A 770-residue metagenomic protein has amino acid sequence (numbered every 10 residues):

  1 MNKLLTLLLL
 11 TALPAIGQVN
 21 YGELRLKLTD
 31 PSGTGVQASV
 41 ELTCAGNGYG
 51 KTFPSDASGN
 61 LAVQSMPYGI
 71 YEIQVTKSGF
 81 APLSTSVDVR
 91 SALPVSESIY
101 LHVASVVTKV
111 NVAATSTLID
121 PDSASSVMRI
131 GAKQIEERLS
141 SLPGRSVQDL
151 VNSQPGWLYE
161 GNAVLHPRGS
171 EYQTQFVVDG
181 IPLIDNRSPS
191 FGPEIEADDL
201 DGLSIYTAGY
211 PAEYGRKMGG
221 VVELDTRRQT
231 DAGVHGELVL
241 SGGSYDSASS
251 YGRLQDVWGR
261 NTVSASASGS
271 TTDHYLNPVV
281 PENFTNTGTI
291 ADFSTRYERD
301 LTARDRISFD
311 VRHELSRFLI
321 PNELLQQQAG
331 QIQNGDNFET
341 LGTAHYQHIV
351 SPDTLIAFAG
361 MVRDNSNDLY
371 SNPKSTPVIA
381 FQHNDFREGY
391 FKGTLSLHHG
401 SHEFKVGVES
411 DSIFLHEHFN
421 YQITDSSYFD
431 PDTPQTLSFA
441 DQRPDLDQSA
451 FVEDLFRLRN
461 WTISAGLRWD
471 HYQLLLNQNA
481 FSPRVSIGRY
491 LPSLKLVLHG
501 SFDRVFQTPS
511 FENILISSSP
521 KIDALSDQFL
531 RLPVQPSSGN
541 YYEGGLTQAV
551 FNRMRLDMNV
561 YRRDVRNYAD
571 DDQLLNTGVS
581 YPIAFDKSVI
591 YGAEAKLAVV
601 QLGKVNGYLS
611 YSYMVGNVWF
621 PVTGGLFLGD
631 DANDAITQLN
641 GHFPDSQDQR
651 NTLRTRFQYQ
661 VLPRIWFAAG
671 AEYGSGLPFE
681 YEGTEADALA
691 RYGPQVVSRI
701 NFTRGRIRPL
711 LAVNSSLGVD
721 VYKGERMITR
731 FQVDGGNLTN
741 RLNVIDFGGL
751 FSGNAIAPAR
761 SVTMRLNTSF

Functional and structural regions predicted by a protein language model:
A15-S125, I184: Periplasm-facing N-terminal accessory domains of Gram-negative outer-membrane beta-barrel systems
M66, R664, E672-G693, R708-A712 (+1 more regions): C-terminal beta-signal and adjacent terminal beta-strands/loops of Gram-negative outer-membrane beta-barrel proteins
F80-A81, T85-Y100, T108-P211, V221 (+4 more regions): Periplasmic N-terminal accessory/gating domains of Gram-negative outer-membrane beta-barrel systems
I184-D185, D198-T207, P211-F293, A303-D305: Outer-membrane beta-barrel translocator/receptor signature
T272-V280, F284-N286, R304-I349, L355-I356 (+1 more regions): Flexible loop and strand-edge segments within Gram-negative outer membrane beta-barrel domains
R317, L324, S366, H416-Y428 (+7 more regions): Surface-exposed extracellular loop regions of Gram-negative outer-membrane beta-barrel proteins, predominantly
A357-M361, N367-L369, Y490, P533-A584 (+3 more regions): Membrane-embedded beta-barrel scaffold of Gram-negative outer-membrane proteins
R457-T462, V560-D564, I583-G683: Gram-negative outer-membrane beta-barrel transporters
